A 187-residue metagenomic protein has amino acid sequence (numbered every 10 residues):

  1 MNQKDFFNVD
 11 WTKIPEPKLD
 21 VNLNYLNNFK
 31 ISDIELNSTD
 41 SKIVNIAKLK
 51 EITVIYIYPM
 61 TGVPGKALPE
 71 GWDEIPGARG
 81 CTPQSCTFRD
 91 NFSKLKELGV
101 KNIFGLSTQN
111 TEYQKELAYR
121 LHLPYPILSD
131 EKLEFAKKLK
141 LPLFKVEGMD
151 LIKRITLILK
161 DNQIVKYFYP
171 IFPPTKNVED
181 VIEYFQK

Functional and structural regions predicted by a protein language model:
M1-K187: Chalcogenol-based redox active-site neighborhoods
